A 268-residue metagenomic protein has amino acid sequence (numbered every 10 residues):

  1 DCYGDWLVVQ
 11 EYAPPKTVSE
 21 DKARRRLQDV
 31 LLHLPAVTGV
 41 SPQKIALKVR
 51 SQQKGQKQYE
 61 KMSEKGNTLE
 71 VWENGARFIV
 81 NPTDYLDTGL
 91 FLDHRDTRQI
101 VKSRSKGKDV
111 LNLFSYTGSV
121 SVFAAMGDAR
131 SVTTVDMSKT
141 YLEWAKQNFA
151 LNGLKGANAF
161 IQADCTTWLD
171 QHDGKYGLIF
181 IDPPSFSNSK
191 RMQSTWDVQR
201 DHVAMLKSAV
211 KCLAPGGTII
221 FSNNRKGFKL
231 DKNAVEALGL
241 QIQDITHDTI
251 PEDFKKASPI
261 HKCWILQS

Functional and structural regions predicted by a protein language model:
D1, A23-F91, Q99: Non-catalytic substrate-recognition/targeting regions of SAM-dependent transferases
G107-Y116: Conserved class I S-adenosyl-L-methionine
T117-A129: Conserved SAM-binding loop of SAM-dependent methyltransferases across substrates and taxa, primarily the Class I
S131-D136: Conserved SAM-binding motif I beta-strand of class I
M137-F180: S-adenosyl-L-methionine
Y141, Q162, Y176-S208: Mobile active-site "lid"/loop adjacent to the S-adenosyl-L-methionine
L154, L213-A214: Helix-to-beta-strand junctions that scaffold the AdoMet/dcAdoMet cofactor pocket in Class I SAM-dependent enzymes
A204, T218-S268: C-terminal catalytic and target-recognition region of SAM-dependent MTase-like enzymes, primarily methyltransferases
